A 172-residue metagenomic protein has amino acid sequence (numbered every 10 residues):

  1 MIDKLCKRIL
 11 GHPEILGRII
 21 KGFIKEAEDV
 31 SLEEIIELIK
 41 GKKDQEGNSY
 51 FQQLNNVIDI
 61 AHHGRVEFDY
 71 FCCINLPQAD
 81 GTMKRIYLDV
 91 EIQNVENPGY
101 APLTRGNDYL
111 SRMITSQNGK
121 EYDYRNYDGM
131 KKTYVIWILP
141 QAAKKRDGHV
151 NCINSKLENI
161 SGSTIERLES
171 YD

Functional and structural regions predicted by a protein language model:
M1-D172: Accessory alpha/beta interaction modules
